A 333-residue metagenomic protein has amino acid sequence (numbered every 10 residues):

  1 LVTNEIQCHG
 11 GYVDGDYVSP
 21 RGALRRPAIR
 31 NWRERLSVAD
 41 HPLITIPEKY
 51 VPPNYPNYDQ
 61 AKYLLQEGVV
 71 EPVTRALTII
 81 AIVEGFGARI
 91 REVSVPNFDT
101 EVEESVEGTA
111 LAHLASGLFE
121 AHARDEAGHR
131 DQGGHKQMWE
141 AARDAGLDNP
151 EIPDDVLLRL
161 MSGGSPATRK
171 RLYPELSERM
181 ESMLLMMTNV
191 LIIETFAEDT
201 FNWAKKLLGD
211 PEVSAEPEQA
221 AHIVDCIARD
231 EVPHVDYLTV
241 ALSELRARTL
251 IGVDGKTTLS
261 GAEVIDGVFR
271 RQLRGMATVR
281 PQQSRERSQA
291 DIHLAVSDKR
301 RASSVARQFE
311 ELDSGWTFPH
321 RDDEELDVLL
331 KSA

Functional and structural regions predicted by a protein language model:
L1-A333: Non-heme di-metal
